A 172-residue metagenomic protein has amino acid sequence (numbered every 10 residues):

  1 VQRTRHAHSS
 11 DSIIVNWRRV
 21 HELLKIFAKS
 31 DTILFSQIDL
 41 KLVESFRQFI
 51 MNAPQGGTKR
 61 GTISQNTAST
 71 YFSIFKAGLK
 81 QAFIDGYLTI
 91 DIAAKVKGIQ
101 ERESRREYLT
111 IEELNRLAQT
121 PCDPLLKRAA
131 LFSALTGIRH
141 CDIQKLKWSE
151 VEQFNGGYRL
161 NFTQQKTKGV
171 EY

Functional and structural regions predicted by a protein language model:
V1-H21: Short, aromatic/basic-rich helix-turn unit that serves as a nucleic-acid recognition element
V20-F27, I33-K41, N52-A94, R139-C141: N-terminal DNA-binding recognition helix of tyrosine site-specific recombinases/integrases
S45-G57, V151-F154: Short regulatory "switch" loops immediately downstream of catalytic or recognition motifs within protein catalytic
T70, L125, I138-R139, E171-Y172: Short, cationic motifs built from Arg/Lys/His that form the positively charged side of catalytic pockets
K97-E101, E107, E112, K145-Y172: Conserved tyrosine-mediated DNA breakage-rejoining catalytic core shared by Y-recombinases
E101-L125, L135-I138, L146: Long, amphipathic, Lys/Arg-enriched alpha-helical "connector/arm" segment
R128-L131: Short amphipathic alpha helix immediately N-terminal
